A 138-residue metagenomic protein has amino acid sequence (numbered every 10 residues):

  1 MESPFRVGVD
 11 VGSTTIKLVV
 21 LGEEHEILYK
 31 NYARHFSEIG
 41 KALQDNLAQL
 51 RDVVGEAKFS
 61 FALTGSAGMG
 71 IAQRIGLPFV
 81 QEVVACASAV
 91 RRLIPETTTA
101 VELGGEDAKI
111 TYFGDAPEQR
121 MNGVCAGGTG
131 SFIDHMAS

Functional and structural regions predicted by a protein language model:
M1-E2, A67-E118: Conserved phosphate-binding catalytic cores of ATP/NTP-utilizing and phosphoryl-transfer enzymes
M1-E82: N-terminal glycine/serine-rich phosphate-binding loop of ATP-dependent small-molecule kinases, especially carbohydrate
P4, K17, A57, I94-T97 (+1 more regions): A residue-level detector for conformationally permissive "hinge/kink" positions
T14, A67, E106-D107, T129-F132: Gly/Ser/Thr-rich beta-alpha loop segments that engage phosphate groups in nucleotides
Y32-S37, V83-A89, V124-S131: Short, acidic/turn-prone active-site loops that include or flank metal/cofactor- and phosphate-binding residues
I39, D115-S138: Glycine-rich phosphate-binding loop plus the immediately following alpha-helix
A42-D45, Q49, G70, A89-R92 (+1 more regions): Alpha-helical scaffold segments in soluble metabolic enzymes
